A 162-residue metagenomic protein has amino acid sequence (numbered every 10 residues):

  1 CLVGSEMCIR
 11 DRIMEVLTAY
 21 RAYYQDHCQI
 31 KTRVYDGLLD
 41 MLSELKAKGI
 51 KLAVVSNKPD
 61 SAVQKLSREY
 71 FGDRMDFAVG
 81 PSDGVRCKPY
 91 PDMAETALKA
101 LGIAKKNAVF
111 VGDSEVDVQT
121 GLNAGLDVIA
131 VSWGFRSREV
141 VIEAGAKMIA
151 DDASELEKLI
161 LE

Functional and structural regions predicted by a protein language model:
C1, A19-Y20, G37, M41 (+4 more regions): Residue-level recognition of specific faces of alpha-helices
C1, N57, D151: Conserved strand-loop elements at the edges of beta-sheets that form or border functional pockets
C1-I9: Single conserved hydrophobic/aromatic residue that forms the stacking wall/gate of nucleotide- or nucleobase-binding
R10, S56, N107-V109: Extended, non-catalytic scaffold segments that flank or surround catalytic motifs
M14, A22-V54, D60-R68, P91: Short, acidic loop-to-helix structural element flanking the phosphoryl-transfer center in phosphate-processing enzymes
V16-Q25, R74-A78: Short, basic/glycine-rich phosphate-binding loops at helix/coil junctions that contact nucleotide phosphates
K46, D60, Q64-E162: Asp-based, Mg2+/Mn2+-dependent phosphohydrolase catalytic module
